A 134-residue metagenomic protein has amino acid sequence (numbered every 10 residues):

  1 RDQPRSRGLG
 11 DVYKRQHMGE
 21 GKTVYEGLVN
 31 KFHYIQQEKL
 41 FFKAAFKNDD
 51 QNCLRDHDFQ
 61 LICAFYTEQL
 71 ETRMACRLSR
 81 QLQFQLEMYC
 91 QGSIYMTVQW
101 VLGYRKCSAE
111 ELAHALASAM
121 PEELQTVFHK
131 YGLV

Functional and structural regions predicted by a protein language model:
R1-Y13: Single conserved hydrophobic/aromatic residue that forms the stacking wall/gate of nucleotide- or nucleobase-binding
S6, G21, Y25, F32 (+2 more regions): Short, structured helix-loop boundary elements
K14-F41: Hydrophobic alpha-helical connector segments
K14-H17, M88, G92-G103: Solvent-exposed, amphipathic alpha-helical segments
G27-Y34, D50-A75, R80-Q91, Y95 (+2 more regions): Amphipathic alpha-helical packing segments from all-alpha helical-bundle domains
F42-A45, L70-R73, W100-Y104, Y131: Secondary-structure edge/capping motif, primarily at the C-terminal ends of alpha-helices and the immediately following
K43-A45, L54, A109: Short, hydrophobic secondary-structure boundary micro-motifs
Q99-V134: C-terminal peripheral helix-coil segments that are non-catalytic and often amphipathic
